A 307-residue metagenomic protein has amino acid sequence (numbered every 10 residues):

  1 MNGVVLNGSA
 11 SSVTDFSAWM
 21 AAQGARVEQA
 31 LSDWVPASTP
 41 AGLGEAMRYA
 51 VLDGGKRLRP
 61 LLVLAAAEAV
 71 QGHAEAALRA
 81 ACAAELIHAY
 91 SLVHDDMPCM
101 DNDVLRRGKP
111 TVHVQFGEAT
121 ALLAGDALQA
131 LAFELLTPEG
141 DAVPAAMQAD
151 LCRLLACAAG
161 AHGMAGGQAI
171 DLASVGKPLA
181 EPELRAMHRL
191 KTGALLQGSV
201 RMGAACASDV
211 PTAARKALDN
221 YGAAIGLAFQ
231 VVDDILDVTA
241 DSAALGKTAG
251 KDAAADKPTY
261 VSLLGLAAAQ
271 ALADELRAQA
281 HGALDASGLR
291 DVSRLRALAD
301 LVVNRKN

Functional and structural regions predicted by a protein language model:
M1-V35: N-terminal amphipathic/basic leader segments beginning at the initiator methionine
S32, P36-G282, L289-V303: Mg2+-dependent prenyl diphosphate-binding active-site environment of isoprenoid biosynthetic enzymes
R305-N307: Charged C-terminal helix
